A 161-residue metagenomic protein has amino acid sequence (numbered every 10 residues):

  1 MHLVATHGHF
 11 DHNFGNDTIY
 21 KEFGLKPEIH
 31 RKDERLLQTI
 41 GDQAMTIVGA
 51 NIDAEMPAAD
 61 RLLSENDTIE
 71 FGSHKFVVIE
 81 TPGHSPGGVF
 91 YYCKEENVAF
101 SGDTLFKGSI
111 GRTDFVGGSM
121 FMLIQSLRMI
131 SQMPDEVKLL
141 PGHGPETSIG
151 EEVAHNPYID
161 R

Functional and structural regions predicted by a protein language model:
M1-T68, A154-Y158: Active-site HxH/HxHxD metal-binding segment of metal-dependent hydrolases
D42-T46, T68, H74-R161: Metallo-beta-lactamase
